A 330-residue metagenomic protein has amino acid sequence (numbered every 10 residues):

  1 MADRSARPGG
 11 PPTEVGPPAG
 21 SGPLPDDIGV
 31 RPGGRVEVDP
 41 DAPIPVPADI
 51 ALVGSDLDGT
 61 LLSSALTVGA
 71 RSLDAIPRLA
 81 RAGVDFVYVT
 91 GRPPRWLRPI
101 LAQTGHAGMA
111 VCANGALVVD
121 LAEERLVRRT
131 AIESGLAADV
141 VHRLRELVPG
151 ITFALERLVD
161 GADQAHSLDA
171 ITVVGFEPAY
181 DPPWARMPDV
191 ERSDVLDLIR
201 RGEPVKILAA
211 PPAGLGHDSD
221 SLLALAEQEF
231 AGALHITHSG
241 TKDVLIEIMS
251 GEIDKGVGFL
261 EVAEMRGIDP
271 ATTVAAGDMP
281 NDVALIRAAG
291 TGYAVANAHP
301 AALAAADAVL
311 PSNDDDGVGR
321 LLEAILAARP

Functional and structural regions predicted by a protein language model:
M1-S55, D74-P77: Non-catalytic pre-domain segments flanking phosphatase-related domains
A2, P18-G20, T152, E156-V274 (+2 more regions): Conserved acidic, metal-coordinating active-site core of Asp-based, Mg2+-dependent phosphoryl-transfer enzymes
D3, D26, R31, P43-L52 (+2 more regions): Mg2+-dependent phosphoryl-transfer enzymes with acidic/Ser/Thr/Gly-rich catalytic loops
L57, G115, G277-M279: Active-site metal-binding loops of divalent metal-dependent hydrolases
A65-A179: Active-site phosphate-binding/coordination module
S72, L97-L101, A226, A302 (+1 more regions): Hydrophobic packing residues within well-ordered alpha-helices of enzyme cores
P94-R98, S219, D282: Short, well-ordered alpha-helical microsegments
T104-H106, N114, A122, F230-G232 (+2 more regions): Short, structured coil segments at secondary-structure junctions
